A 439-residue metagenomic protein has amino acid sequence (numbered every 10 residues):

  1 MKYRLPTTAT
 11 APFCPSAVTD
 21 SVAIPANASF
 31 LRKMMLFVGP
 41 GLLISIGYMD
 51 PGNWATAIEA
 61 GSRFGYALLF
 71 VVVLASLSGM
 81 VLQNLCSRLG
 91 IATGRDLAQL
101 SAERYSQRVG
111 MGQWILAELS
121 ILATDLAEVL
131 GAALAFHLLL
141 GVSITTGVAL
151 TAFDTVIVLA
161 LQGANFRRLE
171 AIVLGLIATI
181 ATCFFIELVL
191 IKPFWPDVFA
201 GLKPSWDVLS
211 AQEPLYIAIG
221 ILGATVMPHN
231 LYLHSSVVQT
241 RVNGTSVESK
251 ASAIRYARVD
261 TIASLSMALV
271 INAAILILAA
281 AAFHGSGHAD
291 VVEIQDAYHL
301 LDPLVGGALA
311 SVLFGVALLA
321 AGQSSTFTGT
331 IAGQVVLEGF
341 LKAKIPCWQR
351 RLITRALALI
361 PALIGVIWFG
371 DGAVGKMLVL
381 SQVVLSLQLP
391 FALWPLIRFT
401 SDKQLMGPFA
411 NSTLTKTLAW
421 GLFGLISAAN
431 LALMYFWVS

Functional and structural regions predicted by a protein language model:
A17-V22, T56-G61, N84-V109, L134 (+3 more regions): Flexible loop linkers connecting adjacent transmembrane helices in multi-pass alpha-helical membrane transporters
S29-R32, E59-N84, A98, A102 (+2 more regions): Extracellular loop-to-transmembrane helix junctions
I44, V71-R104, Q113-L119, S324: Juxtamembrane transmembrane-helix boundary signature
S78-A92, V238-E248, S266-D296: Extracellular/periplasmic helix-exit of transmembrane alpha-helices
R108-G110, T145-V148, A263, S311 (+3 more regions): Loop-to-transmembrane helix boundary motifs in multi-pass membrane proteins
W114-E118, L139-L161, T179, C183 (+3 more regions): Transmembrane alpha-helical segments of multi-pass small-molecule transport proteins
L150-T151, L161-I191, L389, N411-T415 (+1 more regions): Membrane-interface loop-to-helix entry segments
T155, I177-W206, L215-S236, L396-Q404 (+1 more regions): Hydrophobic alpha-helical segments and their helix-loop junctions in multi-pass secondary transporters
